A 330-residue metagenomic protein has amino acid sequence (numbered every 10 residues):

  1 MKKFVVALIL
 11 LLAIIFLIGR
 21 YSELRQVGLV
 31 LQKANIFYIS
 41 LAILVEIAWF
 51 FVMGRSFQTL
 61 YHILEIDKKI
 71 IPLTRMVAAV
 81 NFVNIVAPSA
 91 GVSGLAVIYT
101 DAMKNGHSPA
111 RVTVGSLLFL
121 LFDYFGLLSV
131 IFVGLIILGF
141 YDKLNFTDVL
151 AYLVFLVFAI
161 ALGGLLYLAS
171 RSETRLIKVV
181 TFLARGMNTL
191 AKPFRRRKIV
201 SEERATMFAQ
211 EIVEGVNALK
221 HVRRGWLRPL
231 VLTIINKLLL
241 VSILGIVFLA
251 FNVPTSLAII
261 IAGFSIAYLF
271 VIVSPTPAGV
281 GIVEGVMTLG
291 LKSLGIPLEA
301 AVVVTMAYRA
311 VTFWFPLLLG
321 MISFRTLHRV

Functional and structural regions predicted by a protein language model:
M1-I66: Anchoring transmembrane alpha helix of integral membrane proteins
M1-L29, V80-R195, T276, V280-V330: Transmembrane helix-loop-helix hairpins in multi-pass inner-membrane proteins
A13, V52-L60, I98, L240-V247 (+2 more regions): Hydrophobic/aromatic residues in alpha-helical transmembrane segments
Q26-K33, A102, F208-K220: A short amphipathic helical element positioned immediately N-terminal to and/or at the very start of a transmembrane
L31-S40, K143-V154, H221-L227: Juxtamembrane helix-entry segments on the extracytoplasmic side of multipass membrane proteins
G54-A79, V247-A262: Membrane-embedded helical hairpins/re-entrant loop segments and their flanking transmembrane helices within multi-pass
F194-I212: Short, membrane-interfacial amphipathic segments enriched in basic
V213-I266: Transmembrane helical segments that form the transport core of multi-pass membrane transport proteins
